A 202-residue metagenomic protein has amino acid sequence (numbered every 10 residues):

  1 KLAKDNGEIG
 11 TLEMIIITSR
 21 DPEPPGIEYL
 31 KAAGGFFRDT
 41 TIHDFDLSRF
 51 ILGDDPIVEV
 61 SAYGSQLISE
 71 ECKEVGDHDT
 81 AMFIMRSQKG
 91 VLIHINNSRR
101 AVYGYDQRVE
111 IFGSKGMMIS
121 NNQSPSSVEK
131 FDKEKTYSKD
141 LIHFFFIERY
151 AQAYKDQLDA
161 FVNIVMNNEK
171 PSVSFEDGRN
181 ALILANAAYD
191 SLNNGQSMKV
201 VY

Functional and structural regions predicted by a protein language model:
K1-G26: A contiguous active-site-proximal alpha/beta segment in oxidoreductase catalytic domains
E13, D79-A81, Q107: Change "...and in nucleic-acid phosphodiester-cleaving endonucleases..." to "...and in nucleic-acid processing enzymes
M14-I17, A153-A160: Generic alpha-helical secondary structure signal
I15-T18, A62, V200: Short glycine/serine/threonine-enriched helix-capping/active-site loop that flanks the nucleotide-sugar donor pocket
P24-L92, N96-Y103, E176: Rossmann-like dinucleotide-binding domain that binds NAD(P)(H)
D44-F45, K155-D159, A185: A general structural signal for well-ordered alpha-helical segments in protein cores
E71-E74, M85-D156, S174: NAD(P)-dinucleotide binding in Rossmann-like oxidoreductases
Q88, A160-Y202: C-terminal helix-rich "cap/oligomerization" subdomain common to oxidoreductases
